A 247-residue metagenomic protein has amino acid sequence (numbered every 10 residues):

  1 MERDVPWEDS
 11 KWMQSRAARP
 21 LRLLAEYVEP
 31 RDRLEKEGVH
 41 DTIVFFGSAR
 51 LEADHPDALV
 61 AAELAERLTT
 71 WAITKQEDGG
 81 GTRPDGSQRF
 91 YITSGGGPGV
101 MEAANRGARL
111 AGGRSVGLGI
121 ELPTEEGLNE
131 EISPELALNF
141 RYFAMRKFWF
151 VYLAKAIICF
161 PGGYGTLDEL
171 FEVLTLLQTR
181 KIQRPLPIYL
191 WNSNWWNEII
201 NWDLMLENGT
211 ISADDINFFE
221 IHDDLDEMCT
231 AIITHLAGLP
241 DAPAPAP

Functional and structural regions predicted by a protein language model:
D4, S10-L118: Glycine-rich beta-alpha loop segments
L23, E63, R67, A103 (+6 more regions): Alpha-helical scaffold segments in soluble metabolic enzymes
V28-F45, R141-C159, F171-Q178: Glycine/serine-rich loop-strand microenvironments at binding/catalytic pocket rims
V39-D41, S87-R89, A111-R114, S133-P134 (+3 more regions): Short coil/turn connectors at secondary-structure junctions
S94-F160, Y164-G165, F171, W196: Phosphate/pyrophosphate-binding betaalpha-module
R109-L110, E172-L177, L204-E207, L236-A237: Short, solvent-exposed amphipathic alpha-helical segments in soluble enzyme and RNA/protein-processing domains
Q178-P185, T210-A213: Arginine/glycine-rich "motif VI" loop of SF2 helicases in the C-terminal RecA-like domain
Y189-P247: C-terminal functional extensions of proteins
